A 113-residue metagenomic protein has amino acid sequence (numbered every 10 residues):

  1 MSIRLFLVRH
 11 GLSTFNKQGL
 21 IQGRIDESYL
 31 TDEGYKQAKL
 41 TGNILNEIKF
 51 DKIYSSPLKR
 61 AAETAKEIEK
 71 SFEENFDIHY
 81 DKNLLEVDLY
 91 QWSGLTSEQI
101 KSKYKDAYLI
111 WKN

Functional and structural regions predicted by a protein language model:
M1-F50, K66, S71-E74: An N-terminal RHG(E/S)-centered segment typical of histidine phosphatases
Q18-I21, D106-N113: Short, basic/glycine-rich phosphate-binding loops at helix/coil junctions that contact nucleotide phosphates
L40-L109: Phosphate-coordination/substrate-recognition cap region in phosphate-metabolizing enzymes
